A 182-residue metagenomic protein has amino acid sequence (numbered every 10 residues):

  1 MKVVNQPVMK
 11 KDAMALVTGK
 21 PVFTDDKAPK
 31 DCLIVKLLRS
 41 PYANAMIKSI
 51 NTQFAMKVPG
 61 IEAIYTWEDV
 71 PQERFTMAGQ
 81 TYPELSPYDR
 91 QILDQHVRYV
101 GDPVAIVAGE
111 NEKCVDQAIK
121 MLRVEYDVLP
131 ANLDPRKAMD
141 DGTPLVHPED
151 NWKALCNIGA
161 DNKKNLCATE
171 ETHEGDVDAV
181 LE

Functional and structural regions predicted by a protein language model:
M1-G159, K163, A168-T172, V180-E182: Flexible, low-hydrophobicity surface segments
G175: Active-site-adjacent mobile loop/cap segments within catalytic or ligand-binding domains
